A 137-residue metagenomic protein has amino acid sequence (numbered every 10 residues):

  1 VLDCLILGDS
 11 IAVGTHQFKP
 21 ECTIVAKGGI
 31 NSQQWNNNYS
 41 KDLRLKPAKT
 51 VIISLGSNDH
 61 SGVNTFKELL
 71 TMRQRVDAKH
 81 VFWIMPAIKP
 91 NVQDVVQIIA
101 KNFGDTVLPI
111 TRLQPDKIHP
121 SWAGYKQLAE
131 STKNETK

Functional and structural regions predicted by a protein language model:
V1-L2, A48, M72-H80, K101-T111 (+1 more regions): Mature, folded catalytic cores of secreted/periplasmic enzymes
L2-T71, A87-D94: Conserved SGNH/GDSL esterase-like catalytic core that processes O-acyl groups on lipids and polysaccharides
V13, L70, Q74, Q97-K101 (+3 more regions): Solvent-exposed, polar/charged alpha-helical surfaces in well-ordered, non-transmembrane soluble domains, broadly
P20, N37, G104-D105, Q127: Intrinsically disordered, low-complexity regions enriched in small/polar residues
W35, Y39-D42, P115-K137: Histidine-centered active-site loop/cap adjacent to the catalytic His in serine esterases/O-acetyl transfer systems
K79-Y125: Substrate-gating cap/lid alpha-helix
